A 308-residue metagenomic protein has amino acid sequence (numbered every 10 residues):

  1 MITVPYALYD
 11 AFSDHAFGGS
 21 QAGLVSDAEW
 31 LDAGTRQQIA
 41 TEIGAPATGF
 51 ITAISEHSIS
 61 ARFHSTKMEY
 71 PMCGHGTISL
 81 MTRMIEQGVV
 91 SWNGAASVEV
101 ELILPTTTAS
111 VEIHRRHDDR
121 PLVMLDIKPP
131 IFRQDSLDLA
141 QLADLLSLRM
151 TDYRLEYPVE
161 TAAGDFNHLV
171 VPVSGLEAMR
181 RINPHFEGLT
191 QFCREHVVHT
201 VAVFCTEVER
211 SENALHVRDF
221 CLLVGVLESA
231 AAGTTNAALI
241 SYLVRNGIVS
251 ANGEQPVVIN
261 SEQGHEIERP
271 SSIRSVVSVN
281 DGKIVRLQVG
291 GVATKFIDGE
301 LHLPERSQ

Functional and structural regions predicted by a protein language model:
M1-M72, I78-Q308: Active-site proximal loop and beta-alpha junction motif in alpha/beta enzyme cores
